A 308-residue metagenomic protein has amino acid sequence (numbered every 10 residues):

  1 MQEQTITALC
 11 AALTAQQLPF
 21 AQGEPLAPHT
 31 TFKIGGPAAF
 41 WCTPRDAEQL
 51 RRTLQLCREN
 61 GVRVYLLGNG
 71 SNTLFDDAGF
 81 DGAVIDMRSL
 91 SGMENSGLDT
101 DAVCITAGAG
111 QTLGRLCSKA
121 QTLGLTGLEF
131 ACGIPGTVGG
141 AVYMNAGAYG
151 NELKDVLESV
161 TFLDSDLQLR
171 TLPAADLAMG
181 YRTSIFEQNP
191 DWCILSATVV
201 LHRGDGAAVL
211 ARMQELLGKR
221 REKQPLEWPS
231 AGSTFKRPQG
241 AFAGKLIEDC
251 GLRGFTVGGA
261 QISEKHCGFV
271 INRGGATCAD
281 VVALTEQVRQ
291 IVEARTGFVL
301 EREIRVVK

Functional and structural regions predicted by a protein language model:
Q2-V138: Anion-binding (especially nucleotide phosphate/pyrophosphate-binding) glycine-rich loop and adjoining beta-alpha core
A21-Q22, T30, T73, L163-E286 (+1 more regions): Phosphate/pyrophosphate- and phosphate-bearing ligand-binding catalytic cores of soluble enzymes
G35-G36, C42-A47, L74-G92, Y143-A174 (+1 more regions): Structural signature of FAD isoalloxazine-binding scaffolds in flavoprotein oxidoreductases
A38, S71-F75, Q111-L113, G139-Y143 (+4 more regions): Short, flexible micro-motifs
N72-T73, C117-A120, L128-C132, N145-E152 (+2 more regions): A generic local secondary-structure boundary/capping motif
L90, Q111-L113, G133-P135, G139 (+6 more regions): Short acidic/polar capping segments at secondary-structure boundaries
L113, C117, A131, P135 (+4 more regions): Hydrophobic, well-ordered secondary-structure segments
